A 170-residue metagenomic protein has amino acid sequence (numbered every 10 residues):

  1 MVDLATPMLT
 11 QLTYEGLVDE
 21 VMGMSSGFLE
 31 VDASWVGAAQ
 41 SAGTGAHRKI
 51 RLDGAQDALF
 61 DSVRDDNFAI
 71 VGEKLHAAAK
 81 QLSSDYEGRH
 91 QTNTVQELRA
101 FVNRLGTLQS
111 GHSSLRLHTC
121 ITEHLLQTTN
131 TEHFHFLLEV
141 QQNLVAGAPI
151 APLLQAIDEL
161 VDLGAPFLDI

Functional and structural regions predicted by a protein language model:
M1-I170: Extended, well-folded catalytic/binding cores that form a central cleft or groove in large enzyme and scaffold domains
